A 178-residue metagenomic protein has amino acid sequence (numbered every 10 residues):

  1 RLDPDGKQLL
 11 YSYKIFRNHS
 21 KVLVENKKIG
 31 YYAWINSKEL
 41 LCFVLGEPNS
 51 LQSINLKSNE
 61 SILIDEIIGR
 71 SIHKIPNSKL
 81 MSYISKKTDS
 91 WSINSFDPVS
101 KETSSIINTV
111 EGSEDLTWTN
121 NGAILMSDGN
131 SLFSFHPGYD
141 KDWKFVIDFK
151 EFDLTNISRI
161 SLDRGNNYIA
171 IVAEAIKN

Functional and structural regions predicted by a protein language model:
R1, S20-L41, E66-L80, T109-I124 (+1 more regions): Conserved beta-propeller blade repeats
R1, V44, S85, D128 (+1 more regions): Recurrent small/Gly-Pro-centered beta-turn motifs in extracellular repeat architectures
R1-N59: Eukaryote-skewed repeat-based solenoidal scaffolds used as protein-protein interaction platforms, primarily
D5-Y11, E47-S53, D89-S95, N130-H136 (+1 more regions): Structural motif
K14-N18, N55-N59, F96-K101, H136-D140: Short loop/turn segments that connect beta-strands within beta-propeller blades
N18-V24, N59-D65, K101-N108, W143-K150: A short beta-strand motif characteristic of beta-propeller blades
I75-S134: Loop/turn-rich, solvent-exposed surfaces of beta-rich toroidal or solenoidal domains
T117-N178: Hydrophilic extracytoplasmic domains
